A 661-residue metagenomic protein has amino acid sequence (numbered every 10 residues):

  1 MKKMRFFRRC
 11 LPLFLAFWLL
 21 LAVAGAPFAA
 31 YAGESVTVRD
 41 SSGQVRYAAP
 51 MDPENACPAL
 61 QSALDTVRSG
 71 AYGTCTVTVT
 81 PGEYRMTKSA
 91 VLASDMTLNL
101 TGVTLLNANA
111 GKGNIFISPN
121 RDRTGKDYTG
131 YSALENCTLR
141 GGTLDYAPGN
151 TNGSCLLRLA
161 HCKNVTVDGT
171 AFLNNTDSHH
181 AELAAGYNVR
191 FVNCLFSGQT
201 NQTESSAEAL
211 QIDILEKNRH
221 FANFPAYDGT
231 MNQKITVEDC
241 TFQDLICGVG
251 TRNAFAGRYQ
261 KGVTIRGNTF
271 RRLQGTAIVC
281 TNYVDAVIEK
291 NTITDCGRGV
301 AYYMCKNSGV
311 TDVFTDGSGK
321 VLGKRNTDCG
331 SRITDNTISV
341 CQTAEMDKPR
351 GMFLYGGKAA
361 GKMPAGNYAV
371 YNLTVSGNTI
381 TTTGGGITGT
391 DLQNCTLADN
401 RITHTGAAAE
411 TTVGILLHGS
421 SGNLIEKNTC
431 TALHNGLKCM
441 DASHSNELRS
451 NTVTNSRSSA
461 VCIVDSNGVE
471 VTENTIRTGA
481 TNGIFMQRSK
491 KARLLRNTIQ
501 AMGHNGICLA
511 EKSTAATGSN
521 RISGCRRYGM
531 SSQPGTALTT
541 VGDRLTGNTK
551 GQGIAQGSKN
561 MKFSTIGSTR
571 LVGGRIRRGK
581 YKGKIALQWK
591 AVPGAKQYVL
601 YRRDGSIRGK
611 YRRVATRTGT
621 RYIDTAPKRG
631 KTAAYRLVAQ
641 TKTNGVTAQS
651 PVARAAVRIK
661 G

Functional and structural regions predicted by a protein language model:
S41-T80: Acidic Gly/Asp/Thr-rich repetitive segments characteristic of extracellular carbohydrate-active and adhesion proteins
L60-S69, R85-S94, A108, D127-T129 (+2 more regions): Short, T/G/N/S-enriched strand-turn elements that build extracellular solenoid repeat scaffolds
Y72-N114, P119-R121, L144, F172: N-terminal extracellular ligand-recognition/capping segment immediately after the signal peptide
R85-S89, N107-G113, A147-C155, T176-L183 (+14 more regions): Short glycine/acidic-rich loop motifs that flank beta-strands on beta-rich extracellular proteins
D127-R272, A277: Right-handed parallel beta-helix
S564-G594, R629, N644-G661: Pro/Thr/Ser/Gly-rich low-complexity, intrinsically disordered linker/stalk tracts
D624-G645: Beta-strand-rich modules
